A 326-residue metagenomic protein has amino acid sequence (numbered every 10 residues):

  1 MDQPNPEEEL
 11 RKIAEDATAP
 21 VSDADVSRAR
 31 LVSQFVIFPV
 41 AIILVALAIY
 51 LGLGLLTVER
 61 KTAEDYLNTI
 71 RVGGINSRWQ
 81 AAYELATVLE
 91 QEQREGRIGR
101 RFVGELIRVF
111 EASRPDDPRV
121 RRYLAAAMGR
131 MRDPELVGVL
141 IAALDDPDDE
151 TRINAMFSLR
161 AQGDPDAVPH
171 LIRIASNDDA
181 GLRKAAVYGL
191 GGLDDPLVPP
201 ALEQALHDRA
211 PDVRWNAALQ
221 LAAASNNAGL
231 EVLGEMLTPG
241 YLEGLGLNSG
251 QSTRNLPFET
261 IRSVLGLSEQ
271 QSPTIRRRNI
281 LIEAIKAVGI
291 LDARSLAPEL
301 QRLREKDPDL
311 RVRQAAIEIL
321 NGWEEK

Functional and structural regions predicted by a protein language model:
M1-A24: N-terminal intrinsically disordered, acidic low-complexity segments at the extreme N-terminus
Q34-G54: Hydrophobic membrane-insertion alpha-helices, especially the h-region of bacterial N-terminal signal peptides
L56-I70, Q91-S113, D133-D145, D164-S176 (+5 more regions): Amphipathic alpha-helical scaffolding segments comprising HEAT/armadillo-like alpha-solenoid repeats
V72-I75, W79-R130, P134, A180 (+2 more regions): Extracytoplasmic/periplasmic/luminal assembly and interaction segments in envelope/secretory/respiratory proteins
G73-G74, R114-D117, P147-D148, D178-D179 (+4 more regions): Short inter-helical turns and helix N-cap capping residues of alpha-solenoid HEAT/ARM repeat scaffolds
A81, L124, A155, A186 (+3 more regions): Conserved hydrophobic register position within alpha-solenoid helical repeats
A86-E90, G129, R160, G191 (+4 more regions): Structural signature of alpha-helical solenoid repeat scaffolds
